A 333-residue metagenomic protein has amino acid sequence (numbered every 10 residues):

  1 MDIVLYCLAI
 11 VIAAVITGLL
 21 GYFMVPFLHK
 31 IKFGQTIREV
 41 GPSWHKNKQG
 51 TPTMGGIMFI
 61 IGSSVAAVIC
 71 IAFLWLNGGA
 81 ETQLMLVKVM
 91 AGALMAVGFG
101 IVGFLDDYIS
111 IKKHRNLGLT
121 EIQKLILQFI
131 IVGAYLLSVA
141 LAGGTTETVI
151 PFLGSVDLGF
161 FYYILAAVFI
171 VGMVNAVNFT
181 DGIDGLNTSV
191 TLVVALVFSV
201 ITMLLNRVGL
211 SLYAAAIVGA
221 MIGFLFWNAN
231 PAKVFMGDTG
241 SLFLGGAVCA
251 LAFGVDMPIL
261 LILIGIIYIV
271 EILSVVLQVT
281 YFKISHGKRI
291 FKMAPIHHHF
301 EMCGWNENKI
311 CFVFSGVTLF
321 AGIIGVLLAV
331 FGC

Functional and structural regions predicted by a protein language model:
M1-H29, I60-F104, Y135, V139-L141 (+1 more regions): Alpha-helical transmembrane segments
V25-P42: Membrane-interface loops
R38-P52, H114-L127, H297, M302: Juxtamembrane helix-capping/reentrant segments at transmembrane boundaries
Q49-T51, P151-Y162: Short aromatic-rich membrane-water interface segments that cap or initiate transmembrane helices in multi-pass membrane
W75-Q83, K112, G143-S155: Membrane-interface helix termini and inter-helical loops of multi-pass transporters
G79-A91, K112-I126: Membrane-interfacial loop-to-helix junctions in multi-pass inner-membrane proteins
